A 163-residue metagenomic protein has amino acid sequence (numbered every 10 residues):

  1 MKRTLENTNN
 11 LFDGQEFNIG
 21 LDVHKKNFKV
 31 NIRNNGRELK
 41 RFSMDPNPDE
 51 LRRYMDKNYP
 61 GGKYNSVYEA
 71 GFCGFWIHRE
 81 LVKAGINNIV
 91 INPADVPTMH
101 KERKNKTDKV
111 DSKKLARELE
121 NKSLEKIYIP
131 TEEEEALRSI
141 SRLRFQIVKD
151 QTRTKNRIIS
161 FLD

Functional and structural regions predicted by a protein language model:
M1-D163: Phosphate- and other anionic-substrate recognition elements at nucleic-acid/protein interfaces
